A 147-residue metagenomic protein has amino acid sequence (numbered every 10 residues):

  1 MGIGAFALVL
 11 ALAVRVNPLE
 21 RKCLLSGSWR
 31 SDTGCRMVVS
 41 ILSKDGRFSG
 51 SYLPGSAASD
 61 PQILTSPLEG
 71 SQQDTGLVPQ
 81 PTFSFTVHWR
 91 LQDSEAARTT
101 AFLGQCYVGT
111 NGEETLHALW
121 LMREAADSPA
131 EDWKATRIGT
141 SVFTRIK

Functional and structural regions predicted by a protein language model:
M1-L8: Classical eukaryotic N-terminal signal peptides for Sec-dependent ER targeting/secretion, especially the positively
G4, S40, D60-P61, A118 (+1 more regions): Intrinsically disordered, low-complexity regions enriched in proline, serine, glycine and charged residues
L8-L10, S56, G76, T110 (+2 more regions): Residues at secondary-structure transition points
A11-L24: N-terminal signal peptide
P18-E20, P79, T110, R123 (+1 more regions): Alpha-helical interaction segments
K22-G109: Central antiparallel beta-sheet cores of small beta-barrel/beta-sandwich binding domains
T65-L68, Q72, E113-K147: Edge beta-strand at a domain terminus
